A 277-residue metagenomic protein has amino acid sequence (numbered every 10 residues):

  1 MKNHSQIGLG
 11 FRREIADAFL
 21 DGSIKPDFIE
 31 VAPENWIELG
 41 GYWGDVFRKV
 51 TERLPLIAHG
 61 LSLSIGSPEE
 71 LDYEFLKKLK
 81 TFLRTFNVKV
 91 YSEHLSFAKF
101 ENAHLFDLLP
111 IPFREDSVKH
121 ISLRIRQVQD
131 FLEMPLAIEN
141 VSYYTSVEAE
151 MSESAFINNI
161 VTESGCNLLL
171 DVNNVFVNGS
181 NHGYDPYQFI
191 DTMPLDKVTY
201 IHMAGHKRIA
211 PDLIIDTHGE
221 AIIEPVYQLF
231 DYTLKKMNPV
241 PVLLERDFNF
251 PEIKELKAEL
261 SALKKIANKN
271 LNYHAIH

Functional and structural regions predicted by a protein language model:
M1-F19: Boundary/entry segment of secreted carbohydrate-active catalytic domains
S5-F11, D27-V31, L56-H59, Y91-E93 (+4 more regions): Hydrophobic faces of well-ordered beta-strands that scaffold small-molecule active sites in alpha/beta enzyme cores
E14-I37, F86: Catalytic domains of carbohydrate-active enzymes, especially glycoside hydrolases
A16, P33-D45, S64-E74, T145-E150 (+3 more regions): Acidic-and-aromatic substrate-binding clefts and catalytic sites of carbohydrate-active enzymes
F19-I24, G41-A58, E74-K89, R126-F131 (+3 more regions): Acidic (Asp/Glu)-rich catalytic clusters
E38-G40, E70, L108-V118, G179-M237: Gly/Pro-rich active-site loop or hairpin
D72-L168: Active-site acidic/histidine proton-transfer and metal-coordination neighborhood in alpha/beta enzyme cores
Q129-L213: Acidic/histidine-rich catalytic cores of soluble enzymes
